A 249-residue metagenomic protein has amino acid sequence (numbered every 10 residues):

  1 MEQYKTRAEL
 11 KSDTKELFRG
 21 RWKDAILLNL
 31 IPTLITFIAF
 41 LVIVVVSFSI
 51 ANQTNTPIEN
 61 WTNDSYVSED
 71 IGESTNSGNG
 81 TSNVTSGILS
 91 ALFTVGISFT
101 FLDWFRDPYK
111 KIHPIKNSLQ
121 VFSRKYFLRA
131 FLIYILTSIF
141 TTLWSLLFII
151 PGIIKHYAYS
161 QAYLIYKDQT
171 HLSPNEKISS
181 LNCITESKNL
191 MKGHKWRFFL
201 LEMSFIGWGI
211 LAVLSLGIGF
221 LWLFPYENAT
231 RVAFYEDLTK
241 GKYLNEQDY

Functional and structural regions predicted by a protein language model:
M1-Y249: Hydrophobic alpha-helical membrane segments
